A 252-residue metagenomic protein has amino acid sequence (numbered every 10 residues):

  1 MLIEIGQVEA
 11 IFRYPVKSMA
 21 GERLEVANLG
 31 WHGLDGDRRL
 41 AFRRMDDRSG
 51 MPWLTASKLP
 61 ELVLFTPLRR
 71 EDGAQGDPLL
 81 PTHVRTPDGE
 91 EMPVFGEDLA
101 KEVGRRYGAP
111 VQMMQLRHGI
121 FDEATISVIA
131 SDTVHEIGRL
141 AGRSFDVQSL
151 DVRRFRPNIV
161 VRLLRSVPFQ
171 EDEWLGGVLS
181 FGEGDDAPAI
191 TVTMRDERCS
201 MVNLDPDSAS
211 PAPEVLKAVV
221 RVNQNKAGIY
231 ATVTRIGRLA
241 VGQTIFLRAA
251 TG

Functional and structural regions predicted by a protein language model:
M1-G252: Metal-cofactor-dependent catalytic cores
